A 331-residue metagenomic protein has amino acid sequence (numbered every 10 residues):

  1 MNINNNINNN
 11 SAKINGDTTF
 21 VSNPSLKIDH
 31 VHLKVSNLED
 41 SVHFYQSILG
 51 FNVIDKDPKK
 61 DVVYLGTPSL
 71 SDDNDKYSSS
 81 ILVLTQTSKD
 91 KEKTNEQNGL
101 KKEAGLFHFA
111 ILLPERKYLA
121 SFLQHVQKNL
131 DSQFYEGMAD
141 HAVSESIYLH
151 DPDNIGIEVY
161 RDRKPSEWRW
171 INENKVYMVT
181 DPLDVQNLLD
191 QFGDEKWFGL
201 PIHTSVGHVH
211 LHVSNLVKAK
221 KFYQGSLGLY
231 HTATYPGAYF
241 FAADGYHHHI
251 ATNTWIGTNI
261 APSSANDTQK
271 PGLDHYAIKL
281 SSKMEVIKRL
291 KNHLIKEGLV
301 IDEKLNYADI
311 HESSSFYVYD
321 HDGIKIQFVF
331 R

Functional and structural regions predicted by a protein language model:
N2-E39, H108, K164-V217, L273-Y276: N-terminal beta-strand motif that seeds the catalytic metal site of vicinal oxygen chelate
N23, H32-I81, L211-N253: Core segments of cupin and vicinal oxygen chelate
S25-L26, V35-E39, A104, A110-G156 (+3 more regions): Vicinal oxygen chelate
I54, I157, T232, I326-Q327: Generic structural signal for well-ordered beta-strand positions
P58, S80-I111, E136, T254-G257: Conserved donor-binding loop and adjoining core beta-sheet/short helix segment in diverse acyl/aminoacyl transferases
L82-T85, E158, A251-N253, Q327: Conserved beta-strand in the GNAT
P152-W170: Acyl-donor-binding surface of acyltransferase catalytic domains
G207-H210, V217-G298, D302-Y307, F328: Structured core of small recognition/catalytic domains
